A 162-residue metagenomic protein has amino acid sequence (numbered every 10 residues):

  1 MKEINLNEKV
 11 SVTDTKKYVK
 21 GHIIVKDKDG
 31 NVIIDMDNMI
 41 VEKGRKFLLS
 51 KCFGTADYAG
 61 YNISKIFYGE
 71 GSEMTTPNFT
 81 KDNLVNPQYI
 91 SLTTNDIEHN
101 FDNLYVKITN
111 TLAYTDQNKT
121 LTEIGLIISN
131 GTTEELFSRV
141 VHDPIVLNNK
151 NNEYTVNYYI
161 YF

Functional and structural regions predicted by a protein language model:
M1-L121, I128-F162: Small cysteine-rich, disulfide-bonded extracellular modules of the LU/uPAR three-finger superfamily and closely related
